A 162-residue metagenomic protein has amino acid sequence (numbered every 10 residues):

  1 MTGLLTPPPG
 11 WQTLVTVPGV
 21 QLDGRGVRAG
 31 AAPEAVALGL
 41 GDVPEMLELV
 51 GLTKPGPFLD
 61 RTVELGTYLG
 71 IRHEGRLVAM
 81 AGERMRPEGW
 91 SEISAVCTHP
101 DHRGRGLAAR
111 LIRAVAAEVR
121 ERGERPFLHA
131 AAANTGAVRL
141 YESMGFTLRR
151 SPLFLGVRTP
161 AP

Functional and structural regions predicted by a protein language model:
M1-A31: Acyl-donor-binding surface of acyltransferase catalytic domains
M1-T2, V119-H129: Conserved GNAT acetyl-CoA-binding A-motif
L4-W11, A109, A132-R150, R158: Conserved active-site alpha-helix within GNAT-family acetyltransferase domains
Q12-G24, F127-H129, T147-P162: Conserved catalytic-core motifs of GNAT/GCN5-like acyltransferases
E34-E45: A short beta-loop-alpha structural element at the N-terminal edge of CoA-dependent acyl/N-acetyltransferase catalytic
P57-T67, I71-H99: A conserved beta-strand-loop-helix scaffold within acyl/acetyltransferase catalytic domains
V96-R103, A131: A short, internal acetyl-CoA/4′-phosphopantetheine-binding micro-motif in the GNAT/acyltransferase core
G104-E121, V138-S143: Conserved acetyl-CoA-binding loop-helix of GNAT-fold acetyltransferases
